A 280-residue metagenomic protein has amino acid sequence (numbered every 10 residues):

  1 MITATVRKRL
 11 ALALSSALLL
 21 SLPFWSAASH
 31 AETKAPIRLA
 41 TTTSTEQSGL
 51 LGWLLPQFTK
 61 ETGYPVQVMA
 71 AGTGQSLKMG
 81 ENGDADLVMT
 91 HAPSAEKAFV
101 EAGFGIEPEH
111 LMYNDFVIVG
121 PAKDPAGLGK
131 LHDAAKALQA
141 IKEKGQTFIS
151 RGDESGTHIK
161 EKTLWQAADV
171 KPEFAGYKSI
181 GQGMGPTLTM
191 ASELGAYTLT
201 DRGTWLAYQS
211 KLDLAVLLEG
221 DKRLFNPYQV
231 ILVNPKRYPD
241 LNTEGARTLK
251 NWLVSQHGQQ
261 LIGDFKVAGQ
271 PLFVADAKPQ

Functional and structural regions predicted by a protein language model:
M1-R7: N-terminal secretory signal peptides that target proteins for export/translocation
A4, A28-H30: Glycine-centered signal
A13-F24: Bacterial N-terminal signal peptides
H30-P65, M69, G74, K78-D84 (+4 more regions): Exported/periplasmic ABC-transporter solute-binding proteins
G83, N114-D115: Short, conserved active-site loops that position catalytic residues or coordinate cofactors/metal ions across diverse
L87-Y113: Acidic, polar ligand-binding/catalytic clefts
I118: Serine endopeptidase catalytic core focused on the charge-relay Asp
